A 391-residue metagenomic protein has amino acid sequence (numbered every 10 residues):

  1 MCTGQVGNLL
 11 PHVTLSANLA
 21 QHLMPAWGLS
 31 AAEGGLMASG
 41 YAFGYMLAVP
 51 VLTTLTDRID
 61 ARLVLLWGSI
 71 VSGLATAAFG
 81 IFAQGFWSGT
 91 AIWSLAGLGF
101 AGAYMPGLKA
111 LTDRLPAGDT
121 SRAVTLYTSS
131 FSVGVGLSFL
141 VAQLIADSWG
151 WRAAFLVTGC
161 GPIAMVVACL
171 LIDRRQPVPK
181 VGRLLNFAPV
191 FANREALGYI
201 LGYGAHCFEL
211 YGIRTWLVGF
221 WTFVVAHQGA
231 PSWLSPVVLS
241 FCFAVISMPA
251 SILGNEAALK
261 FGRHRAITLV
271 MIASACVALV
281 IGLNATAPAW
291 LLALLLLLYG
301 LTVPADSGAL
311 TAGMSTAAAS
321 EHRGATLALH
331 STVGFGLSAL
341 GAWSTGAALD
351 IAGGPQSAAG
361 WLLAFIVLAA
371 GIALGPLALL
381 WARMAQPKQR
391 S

Functional and structural regions predicted by a protein language model:
V13, A42-P50, V135-G136, A244-I252 (+1 more regions): Residue-level signature of mid-helix packing/kink "hotspots" within the transmembrane helices of 12-pass Major
S16-A17, L197-A244, M248, A342: Extracytoplasmic gate region of multi-pass secondary transporters
L47-A83: Conserved MFS/SLC helix-loop-helix module at the cytosolic interface between two early adjacent transmembrane helices
A48-D60, S251-G262, L349: Helix-to-loop junctions at the C-terminal end of transmembrane segments in multipass secondary transporters
I92-S130: Cytoplasmic helix-loop-helix junction between adjacent transmembrane helices in 12-TM secondary transporters
Y127-L170: Helix-loop-helix hairpin linking two adjacent transmembrane segments in secondary transporters
A153-L170, L362-L380: Symmetry-related core transmembrane helices of the 12-TM Major Facilitator Superfamily/SLC fold
H264-L310: C-terminal transmembrane helical hairpin of 12-TM major facilitator-type secondary transporters
